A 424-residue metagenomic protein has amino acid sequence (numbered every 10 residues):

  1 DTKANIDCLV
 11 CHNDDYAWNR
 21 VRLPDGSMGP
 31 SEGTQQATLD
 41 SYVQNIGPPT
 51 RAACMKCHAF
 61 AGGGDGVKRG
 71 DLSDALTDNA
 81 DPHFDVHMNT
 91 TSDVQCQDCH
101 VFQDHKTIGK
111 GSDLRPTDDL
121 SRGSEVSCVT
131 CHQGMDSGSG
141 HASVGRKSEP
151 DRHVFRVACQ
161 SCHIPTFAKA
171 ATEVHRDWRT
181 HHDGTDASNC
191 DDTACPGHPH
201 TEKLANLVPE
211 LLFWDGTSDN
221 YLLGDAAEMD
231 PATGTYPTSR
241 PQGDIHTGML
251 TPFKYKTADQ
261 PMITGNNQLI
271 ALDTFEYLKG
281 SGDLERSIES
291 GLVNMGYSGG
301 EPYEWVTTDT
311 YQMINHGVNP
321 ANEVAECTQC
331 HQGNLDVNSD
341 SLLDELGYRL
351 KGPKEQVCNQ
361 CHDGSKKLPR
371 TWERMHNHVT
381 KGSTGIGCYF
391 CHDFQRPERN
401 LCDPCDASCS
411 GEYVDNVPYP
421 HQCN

Functional and structural regions predicted by a protein language model:
D1-L9, N13-N424: C-type cytochrome heme-c attachment and multiheme electron-transfer modules
